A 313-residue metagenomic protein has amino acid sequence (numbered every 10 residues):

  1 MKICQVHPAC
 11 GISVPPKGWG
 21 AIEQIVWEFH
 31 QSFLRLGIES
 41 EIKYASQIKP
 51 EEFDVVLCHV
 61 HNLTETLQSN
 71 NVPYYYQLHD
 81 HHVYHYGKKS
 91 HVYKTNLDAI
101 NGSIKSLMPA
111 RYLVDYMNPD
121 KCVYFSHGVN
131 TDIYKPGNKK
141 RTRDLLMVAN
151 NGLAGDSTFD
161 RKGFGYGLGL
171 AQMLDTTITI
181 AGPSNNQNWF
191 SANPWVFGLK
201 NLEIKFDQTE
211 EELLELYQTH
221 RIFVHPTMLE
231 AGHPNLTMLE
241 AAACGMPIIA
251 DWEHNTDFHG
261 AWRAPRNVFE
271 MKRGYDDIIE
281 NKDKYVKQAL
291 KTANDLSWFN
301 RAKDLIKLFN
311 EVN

Functional and structural regions predicted by a protein language model:
M1-N62, A261, F299: N-terminal pre-catalytic "stem/leader" segment of glycosyltransferase-like enzymes
A21, R266, E280-N313: A charged, aromatic-enriched C-terminal amphipathic alpha-helix characteristic of glycosyltransferases across folds
E41-I104, M108-Y112: Extended catalytic core of nucleotide-activated donor transferases of GT-like folds
G102-K135, D144, A149: Donor nucleotide-sugar binding/catalytic pocket of nucleotide-sugar-dependent glycosyltransferases
K140-W195, E210: Conserved catalytic-core segment of nucleotide-activated headgroup transferases in glycan assembly
Q218-H233, M246: Acidic donor-binding loop of glycosyltransferase active sites
A243, P247-A250: Short hydrophobic beta-strand element within catalytic cores of glycosyltransferases and related nucleotide-activated
T256-D277: Change "using UDP/GDP/dTDP sugars" to "using nucleotide sugars
